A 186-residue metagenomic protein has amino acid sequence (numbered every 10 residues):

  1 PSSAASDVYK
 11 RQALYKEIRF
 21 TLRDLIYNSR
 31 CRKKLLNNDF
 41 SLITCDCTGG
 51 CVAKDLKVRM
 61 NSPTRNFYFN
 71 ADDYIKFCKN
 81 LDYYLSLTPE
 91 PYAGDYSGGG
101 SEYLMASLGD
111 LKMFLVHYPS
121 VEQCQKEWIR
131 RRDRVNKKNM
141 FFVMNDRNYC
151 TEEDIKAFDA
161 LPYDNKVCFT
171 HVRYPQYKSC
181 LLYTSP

Functional and structural regions predicted by a protein language model:
P1-Y9, Y183-P186: Single conserved hydrophobic/aromatic residue that forms the stacking wall/gate of nucleotide- or nucleobase-binding
A4, Y92-G94, N165, K178: A generic alpha-helix propensity feature with a strong bias for hydrophobic helices
S6-N37: Membrane-proximal basic amphipathic "stem/tether" segments
D7-Y9, H117, H171: Histidine (H) residue identity feature
Q12, Q123-Q125, Q176: Residue-identity detector for glutamine
Y27-N145, C150, L182: Positively charged, amphipathic N-terminal segments that serve as targeting/anchoring signals
R131, N139-S185: Conserved binding-pocket/active-site segment within a compact domain
